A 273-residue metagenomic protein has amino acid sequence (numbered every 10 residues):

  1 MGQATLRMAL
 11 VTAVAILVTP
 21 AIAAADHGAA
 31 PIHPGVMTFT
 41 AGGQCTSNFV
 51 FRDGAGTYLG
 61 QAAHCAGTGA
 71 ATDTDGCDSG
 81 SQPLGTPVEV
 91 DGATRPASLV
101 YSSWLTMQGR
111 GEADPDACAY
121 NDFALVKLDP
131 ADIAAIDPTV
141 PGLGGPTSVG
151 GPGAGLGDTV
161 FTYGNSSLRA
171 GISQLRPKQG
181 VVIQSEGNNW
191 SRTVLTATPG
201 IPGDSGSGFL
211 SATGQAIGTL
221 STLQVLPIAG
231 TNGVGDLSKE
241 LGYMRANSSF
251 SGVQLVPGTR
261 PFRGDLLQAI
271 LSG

Functional and structural regions predicted by a protein language model:
M1-A25: Secretory targeting and sorting signals
A25-P31: Cleaved targeting-peptide boundary
H33-G35, G43, A134-G145, F161 (+1 more regions): Active-site region of chymotrypsin-like
H33-S185, S211-A212: Serine endopeptidase catalytic core focused on the charge-relay Asp
